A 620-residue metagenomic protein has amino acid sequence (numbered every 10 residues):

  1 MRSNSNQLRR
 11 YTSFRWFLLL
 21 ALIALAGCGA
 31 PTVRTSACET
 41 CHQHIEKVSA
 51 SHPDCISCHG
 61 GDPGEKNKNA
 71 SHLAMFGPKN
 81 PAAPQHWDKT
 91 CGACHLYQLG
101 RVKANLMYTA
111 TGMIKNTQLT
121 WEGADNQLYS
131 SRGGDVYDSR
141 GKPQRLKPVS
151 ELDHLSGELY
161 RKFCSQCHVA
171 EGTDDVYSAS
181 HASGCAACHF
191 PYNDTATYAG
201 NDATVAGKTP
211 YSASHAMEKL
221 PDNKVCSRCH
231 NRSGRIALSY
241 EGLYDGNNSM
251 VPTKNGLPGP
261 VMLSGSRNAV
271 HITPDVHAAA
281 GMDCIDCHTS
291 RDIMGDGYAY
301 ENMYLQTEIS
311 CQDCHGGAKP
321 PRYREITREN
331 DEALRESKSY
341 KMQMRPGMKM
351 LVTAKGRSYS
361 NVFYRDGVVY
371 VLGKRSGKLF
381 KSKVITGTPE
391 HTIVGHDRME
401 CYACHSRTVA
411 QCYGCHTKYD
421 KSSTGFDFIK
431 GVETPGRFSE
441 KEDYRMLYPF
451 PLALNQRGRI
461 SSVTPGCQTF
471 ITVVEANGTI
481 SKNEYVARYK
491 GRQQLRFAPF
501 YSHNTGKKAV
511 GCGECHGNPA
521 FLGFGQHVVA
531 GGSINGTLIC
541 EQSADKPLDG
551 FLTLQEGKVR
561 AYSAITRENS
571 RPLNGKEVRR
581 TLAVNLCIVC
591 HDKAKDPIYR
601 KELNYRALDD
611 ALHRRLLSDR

Functional and structural regions predicted by a protein language model:
M1-T12: N-terminal secretory signal peptides that target proteins for export/translocation
S5-N6, A21, M282: Generic secretory/membrane-interface signal
N6, L18, S266-R267: Alpha-helical interaction segments
S13-L18, V270: Hydrophobic alpha-helical segments and their boundary regions
W16-A26: Bacterial N-terminal signal peptides
C28-F380, I393-R620: Short sequence/structural segments immediately N-terminal
I385-G395: Alpha/beta-hydrolase fold catalytic core
